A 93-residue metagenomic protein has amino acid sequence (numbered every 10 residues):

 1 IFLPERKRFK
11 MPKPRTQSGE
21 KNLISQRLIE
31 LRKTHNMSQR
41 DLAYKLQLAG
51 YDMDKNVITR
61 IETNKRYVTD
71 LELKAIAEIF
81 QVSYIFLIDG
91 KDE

Functional and structural regions predicted by a protein language model:
F2-H35: A short, Lys/Arg-rich alpha-helix, primarily the initiator
I24, H35, Y51, R66-T69: Flexible coil/turn residues that form the inter-helical turn or adjacent wing/linker of helix-turn-helix
L28, Q39, K55, D70-L73: Helix-turn-helix DNA-binding elements, focusing on the entry/boundary residues of the two helices that contact DNA
I29, K33, Q47-L48, T63 (+1 more regions): Residue-level detection of the helix-turn-helix DNA-binding "recognition helix"
N36-R60: Short alpha-helical DNA-recognition segment
K65, T69-F86: DNA major-groove recognition helix of helix-turn-helix/homeodomain DNA-binding modules
I85-E93: Charged, helix-prone or intrinsically disordered regulatory segments positioned adjacent to compact structured domains
